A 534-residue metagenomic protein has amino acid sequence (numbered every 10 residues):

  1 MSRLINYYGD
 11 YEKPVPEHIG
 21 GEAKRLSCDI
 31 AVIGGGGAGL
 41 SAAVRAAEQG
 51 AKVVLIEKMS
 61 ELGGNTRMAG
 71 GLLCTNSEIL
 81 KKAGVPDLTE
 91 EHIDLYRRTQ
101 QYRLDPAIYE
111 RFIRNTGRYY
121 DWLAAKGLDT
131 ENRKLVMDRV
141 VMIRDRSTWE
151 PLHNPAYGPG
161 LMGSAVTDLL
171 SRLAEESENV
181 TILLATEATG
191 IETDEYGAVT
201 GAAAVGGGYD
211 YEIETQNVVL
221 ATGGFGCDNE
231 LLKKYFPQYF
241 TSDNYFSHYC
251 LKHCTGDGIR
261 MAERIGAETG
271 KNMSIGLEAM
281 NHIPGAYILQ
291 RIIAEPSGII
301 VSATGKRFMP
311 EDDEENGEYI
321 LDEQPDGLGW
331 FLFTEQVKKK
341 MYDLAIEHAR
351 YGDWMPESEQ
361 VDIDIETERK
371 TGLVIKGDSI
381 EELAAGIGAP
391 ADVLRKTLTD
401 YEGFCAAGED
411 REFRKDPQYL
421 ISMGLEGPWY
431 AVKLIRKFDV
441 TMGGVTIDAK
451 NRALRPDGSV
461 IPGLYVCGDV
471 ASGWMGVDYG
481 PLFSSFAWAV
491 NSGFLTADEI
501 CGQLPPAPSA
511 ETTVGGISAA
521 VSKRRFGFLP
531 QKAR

Functional and structural regions predicted by a protein language model:
M1-I30, M475, Y479, G502-P505 (+1 more regions): Extreme N-terminal leader/targeting segments of oxidoreductases
N6-G9, F112-Y211, D228-L231, C405-L425: Conserved redox-cofactor binding core of oxidoreductases
I30-L55: N-terminal Rossmann-like FAD-binding beta1-loop-alpha1 element of flavoenzymes
M59-G84: Conserved N-terminal glycine-rich FAD pyrophosphate-binding loop of Rossmann-like flavoproteins
G190, V393-D478: A glycine-rich dinucleotide-binding beta-alpha-beta segment and adjacent secondary-structure elements that constitute
G206, I213-N281, F486, L495: Glycine-rich loop(s) and the adjacent beta-strand/alpha-helix scaffold that form part
I259-M261, I265-I387: An anion/pyrophosphate-binding glycine-rich loop and adjacent beta-alpha core in soluble alpha-beta enzymes
L328-W429, T496-E499, Q503, S509-I517 (+1 more regions): Helix-rich C-terminal "cap"/substrate-channel and partner-interaction subdomain that packs against the flavin-binding
